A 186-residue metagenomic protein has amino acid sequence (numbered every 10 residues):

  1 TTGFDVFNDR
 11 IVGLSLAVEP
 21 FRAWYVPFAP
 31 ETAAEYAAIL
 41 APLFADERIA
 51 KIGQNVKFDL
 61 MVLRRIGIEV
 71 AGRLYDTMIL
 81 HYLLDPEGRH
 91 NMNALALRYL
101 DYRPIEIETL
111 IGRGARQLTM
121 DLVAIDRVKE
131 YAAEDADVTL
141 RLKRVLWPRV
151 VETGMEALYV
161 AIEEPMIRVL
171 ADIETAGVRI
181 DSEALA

Functional and structural regions predicted by a protein language model:
T1: Active-site cores of enzymes that catalyze phosphoryl transfer or operate on phosphate-rich substrates
D5-V151, I162-L170: Active-site-proximal helix-loop-helix substrate-binding element of RNase H-like nuclease domains
V160-A186: Extended, well-ordered alpha-helical scaffold/bundle regions in very large, multi-domain proteins
